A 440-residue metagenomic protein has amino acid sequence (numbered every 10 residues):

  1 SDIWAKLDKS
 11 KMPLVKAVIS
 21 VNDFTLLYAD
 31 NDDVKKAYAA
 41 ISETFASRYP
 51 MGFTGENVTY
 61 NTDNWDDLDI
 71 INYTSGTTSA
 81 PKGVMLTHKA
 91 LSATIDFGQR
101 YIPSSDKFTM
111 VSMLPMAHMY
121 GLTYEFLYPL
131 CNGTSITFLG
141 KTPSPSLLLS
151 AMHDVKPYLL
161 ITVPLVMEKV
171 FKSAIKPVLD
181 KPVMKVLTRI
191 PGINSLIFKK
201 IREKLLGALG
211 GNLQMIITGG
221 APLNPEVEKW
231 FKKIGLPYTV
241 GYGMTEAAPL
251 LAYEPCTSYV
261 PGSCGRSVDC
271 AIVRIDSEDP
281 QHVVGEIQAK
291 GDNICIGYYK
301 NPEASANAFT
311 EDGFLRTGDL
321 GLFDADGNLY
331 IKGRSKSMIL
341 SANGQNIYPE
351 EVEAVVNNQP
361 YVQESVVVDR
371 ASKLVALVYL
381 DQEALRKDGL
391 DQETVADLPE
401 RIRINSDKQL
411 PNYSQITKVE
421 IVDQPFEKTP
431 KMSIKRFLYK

Functional and structural regions predicted by a protein language model:
S1-A46, S372: Structural core segment of the AMP-binding/adenylate-forming
Y38-Y73, A80, P103-T109: Conserved pre-ATP/AMP-binding loop-to-beta segment of ANL
L68, T74-T77, M110, L160 (+3 more regions): Conserved S/T- and glycine-rich ATP-binding loop of Class I adenylate-forming
D69-I95: Conserved AMP-binding A3 loop
S92-T109, M116-K204, N212: Conserved AMP-binding/adenylation subdomain of ANL enzymes
I197-L329, S335-M338, E353: Conserved AMP-binding/adenylate-forming
G291, I296-G297, L320-Y413: AMP-binding/adenylate-forming catalytic core of the ANL superfamily
Y379-L380, V422-K440: Flexible lysine-rich "adenylation lid" loop at the C-terminal edge of ANL adenylation domains
